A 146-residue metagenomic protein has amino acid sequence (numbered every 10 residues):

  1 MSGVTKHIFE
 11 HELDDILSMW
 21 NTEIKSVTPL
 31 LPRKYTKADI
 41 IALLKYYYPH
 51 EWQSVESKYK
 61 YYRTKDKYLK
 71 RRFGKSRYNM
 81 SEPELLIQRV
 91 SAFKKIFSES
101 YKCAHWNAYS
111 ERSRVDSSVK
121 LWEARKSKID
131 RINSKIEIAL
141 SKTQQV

Functional and structural regions predicted by a protein language model:
S2-V27, P49-V146: Phospho-regulated, low-complexity intrinsically disordered regions of nuclear gene-regulatory and chromatin-associated
L30-D39, P49-H50: Short capping segments at the starts of secondary-structure elements
I41, K45: The alpha-helix within a helix-turn-helix
